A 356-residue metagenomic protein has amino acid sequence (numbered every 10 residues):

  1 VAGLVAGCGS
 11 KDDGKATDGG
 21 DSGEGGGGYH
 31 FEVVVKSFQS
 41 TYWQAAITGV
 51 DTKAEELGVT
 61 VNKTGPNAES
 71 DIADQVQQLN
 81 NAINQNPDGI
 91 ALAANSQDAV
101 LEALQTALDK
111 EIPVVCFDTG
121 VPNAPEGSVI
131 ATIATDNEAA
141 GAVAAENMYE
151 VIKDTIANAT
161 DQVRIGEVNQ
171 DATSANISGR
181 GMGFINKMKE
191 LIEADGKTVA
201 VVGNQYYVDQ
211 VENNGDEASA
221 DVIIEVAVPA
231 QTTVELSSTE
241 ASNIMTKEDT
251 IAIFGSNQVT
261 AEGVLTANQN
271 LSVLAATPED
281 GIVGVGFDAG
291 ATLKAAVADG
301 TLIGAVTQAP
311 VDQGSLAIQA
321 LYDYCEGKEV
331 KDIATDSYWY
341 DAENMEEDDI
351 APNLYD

Functional and structural regions predicted by a protein language model:
G3-G7: C-terminal motif of bacterial Sec signal peptides marking the signal peptidase cleavage site
C8-D356: A residue-level marker of the well-folded mature domains of exported/periplasmic proteins
